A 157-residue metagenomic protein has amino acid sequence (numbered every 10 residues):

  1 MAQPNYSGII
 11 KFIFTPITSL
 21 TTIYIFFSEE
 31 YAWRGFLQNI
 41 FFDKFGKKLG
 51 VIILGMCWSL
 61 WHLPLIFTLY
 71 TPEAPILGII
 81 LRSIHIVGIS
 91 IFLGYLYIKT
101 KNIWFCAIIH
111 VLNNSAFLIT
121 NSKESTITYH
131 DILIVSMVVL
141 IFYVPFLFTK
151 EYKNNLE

Functional and structural regions predicted by a protein language model:
F12-Y24: Membrane-embedded alpha-helical segments that form the functional core of polytopic membrane enzymes, especially those
P16, K48-I53, I80-I84, W104-I108 (+1 more regions): Hydrophobic alpha-helical transmembrane segments
T22-F27, S59, R82-I86: Residue-level hotspots within the lipid-embedded alpha helices of multi-pass solute transporters
I23, M56-L65, V111-N121: Aromatic-anchored segments of alpha-helical transmembrane domains
F27-G55, L69, I98-N102: Membrane-interface helix/loop boundary segments of multi-pass membrane proteins
G46-G50, P75-I79, K99-W104, I127-Y129: Membrane-helix interface segments
P64-I76, I80: Interfacial helix-loop-helix junctions of multi-pass membrane proteins
K101, I109-E157: C-terminal membrane module of polytopic membrane proteins
